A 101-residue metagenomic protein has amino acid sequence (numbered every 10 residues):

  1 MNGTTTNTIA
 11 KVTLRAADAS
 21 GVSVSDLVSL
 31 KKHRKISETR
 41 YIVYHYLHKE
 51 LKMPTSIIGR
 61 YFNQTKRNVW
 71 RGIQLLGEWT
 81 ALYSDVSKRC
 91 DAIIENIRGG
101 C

Functional and structural regions predicted by a protein language model:
M1-L14: General nucleic-acid-binding
T13, P54-T55: Helix-turn-helix DNA-binding elements, focusing on the entry/boundary residues of the two helices that contact DNA
D18-R40: Short, Lys/Arg-enriched anionic-surface-contact patches
S37-M53: Short, amphipathic alpha-helical "recognition" segments used to contact nucleic acids or chromatin
H48, I73, T80: DNA major-groove recognition helix of helix-turn-helix
S56-Y61, T65: Short alpha-helical "recognition helix" segments of helix-turn-helix
K66-W70: Helix-turn-helix DNA-binding helix
W79-C101: Short Lys/Arg-enriched helix C-cap and helix-to-coil transition segments that create basic nucleic-acid-contact patches
